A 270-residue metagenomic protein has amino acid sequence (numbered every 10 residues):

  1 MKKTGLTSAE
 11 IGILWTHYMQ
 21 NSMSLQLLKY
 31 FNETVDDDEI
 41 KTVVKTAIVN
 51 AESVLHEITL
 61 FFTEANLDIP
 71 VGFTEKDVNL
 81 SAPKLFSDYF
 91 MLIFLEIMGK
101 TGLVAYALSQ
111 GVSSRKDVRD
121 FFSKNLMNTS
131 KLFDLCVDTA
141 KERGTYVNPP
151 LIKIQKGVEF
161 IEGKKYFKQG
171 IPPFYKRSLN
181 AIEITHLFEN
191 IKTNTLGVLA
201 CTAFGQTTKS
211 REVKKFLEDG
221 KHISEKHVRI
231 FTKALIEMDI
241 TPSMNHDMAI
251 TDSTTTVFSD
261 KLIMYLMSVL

Functional and structural regions predicted by a protein language model:
M1-G12, G72-L95, E159-H186, N245-V269: Acidic/His metal-coordination segments adjacent to aromatic residues that form catalytic metal sites in metalloenzymes
M1-V78: Hydrophobic, helix-prone linear segments
T7-L14, D38-N50, M91, K116-S130 (+3 more regions): Alpha-helical scaffold segments that form or flank carboxylate-/histidine-based iron centers
T16-M23, L179-L196: Short, contiguous, pocket-lining structural segments that sit at or immediately flank catalytic/ligand-binding sites
L27, T34-V35, F90-S114, L187-A200 (+1 more regions): Long compositionally biased, domain-poor regions of proteins
E33, A47-N50, T63, P70 (+11 more regions): A sequence-level detector of short, solvent-exposed, charge-rich linear segments
D38-G72, S130-N148, R211-K215, D219-M244: Conserved alpha-helical segments that form or flank metal/cofactor-binding pockets of metalloenzymes
K100-Y166, T193, G197-G205, F216-D219 (+1 more regions): Preference for long, well-ordered alpha-helical segments
